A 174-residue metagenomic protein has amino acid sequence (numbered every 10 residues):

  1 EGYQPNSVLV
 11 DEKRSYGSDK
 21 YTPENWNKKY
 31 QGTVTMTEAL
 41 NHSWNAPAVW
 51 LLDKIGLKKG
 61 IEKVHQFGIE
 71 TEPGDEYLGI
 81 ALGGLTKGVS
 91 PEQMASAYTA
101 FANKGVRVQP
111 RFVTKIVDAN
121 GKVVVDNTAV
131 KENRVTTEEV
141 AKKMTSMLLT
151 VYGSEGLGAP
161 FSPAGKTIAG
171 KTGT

Functional and structural regions predicted by a protein language model:
Y3-G60, V123-M144, L149-T150: Conserved catalytic neighborhood of penicillin-recognizing serine enzymes
P5, E38, G88-T174: A penicillin-recognizing enzyme superfamily signal
S7-V10, E38, W50-L52, K63 (+4 more regions): Structural recognition of the beta-strand scaffold that forms the well-ordered cores of secreted hydrolase catalytic
G17-S18, F67, T114: Flexible glycine/proline-rich, aromatic-decorated loop/lid segments
Y21-N25, G56-S96: Mid-domain, small-residue-enriched loop/turn segments at the edges of structured enzyme/sensor domains
S43-P47, K58-K59, F67, T71 (+3 more regions): Short secondary-structure junctions and interdomain/linker hinges
D53, H65, A102: Short polybasic/polar patches that bind polyanions
